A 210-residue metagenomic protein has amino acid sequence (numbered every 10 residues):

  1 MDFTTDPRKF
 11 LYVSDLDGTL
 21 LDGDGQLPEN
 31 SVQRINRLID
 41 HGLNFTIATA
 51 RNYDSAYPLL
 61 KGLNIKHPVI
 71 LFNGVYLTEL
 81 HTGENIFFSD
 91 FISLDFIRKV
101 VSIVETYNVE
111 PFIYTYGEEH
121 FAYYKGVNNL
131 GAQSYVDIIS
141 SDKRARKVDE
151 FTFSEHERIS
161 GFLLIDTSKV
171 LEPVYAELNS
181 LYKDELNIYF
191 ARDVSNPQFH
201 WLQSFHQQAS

Functional and structural regions predicted by a protein language model:
M1-S14: Non-catalytic pre-domain segments flanking phosphatase-related domains
F3-T5, L63, T152-H156: Solvent-exposed alpha-helices and their adjacent loops that cap or buttress functional pockets in soluble metabolic
S14, L77-E79, L164, F190: Conserved hydrophobic "DFG−1" position in protein kinase catalytic cores
Q26-Y135: Active-site phosphate-binding/coordination module
Y114-S210: Conserved acidic, metal-coordinating active-site core of Asp-based, Mg2+-dependent phosphoryl-transfer enzymes
